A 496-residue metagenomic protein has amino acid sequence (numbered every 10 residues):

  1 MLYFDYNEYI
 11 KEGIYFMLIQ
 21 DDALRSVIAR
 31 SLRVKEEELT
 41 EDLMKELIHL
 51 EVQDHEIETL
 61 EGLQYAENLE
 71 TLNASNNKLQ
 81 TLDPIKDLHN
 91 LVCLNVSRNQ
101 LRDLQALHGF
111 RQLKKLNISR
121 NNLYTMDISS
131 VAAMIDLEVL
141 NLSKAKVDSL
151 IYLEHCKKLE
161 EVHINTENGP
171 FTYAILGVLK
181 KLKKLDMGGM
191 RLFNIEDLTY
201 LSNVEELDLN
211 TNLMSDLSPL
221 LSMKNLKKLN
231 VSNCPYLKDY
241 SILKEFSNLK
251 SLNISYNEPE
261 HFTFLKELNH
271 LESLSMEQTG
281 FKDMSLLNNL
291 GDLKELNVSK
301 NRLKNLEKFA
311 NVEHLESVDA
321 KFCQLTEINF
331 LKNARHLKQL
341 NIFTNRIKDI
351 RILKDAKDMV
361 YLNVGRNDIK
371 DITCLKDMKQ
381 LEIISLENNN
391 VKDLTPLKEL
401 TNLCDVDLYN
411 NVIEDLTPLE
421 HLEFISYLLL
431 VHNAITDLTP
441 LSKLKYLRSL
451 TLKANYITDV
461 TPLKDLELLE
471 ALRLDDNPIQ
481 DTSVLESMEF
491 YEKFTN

Functional and structural regions predicted by a protein language model:
M1-G13: Short, positively charged and aromatic/hydrophobic N-terminal segments
F16-E67: LRR flanking "cap" motifs
E46-E58, N68-L79, P84, N90-L101 (+29 more regions): Concave beta-strand-loop units of leucine-rich repeat
